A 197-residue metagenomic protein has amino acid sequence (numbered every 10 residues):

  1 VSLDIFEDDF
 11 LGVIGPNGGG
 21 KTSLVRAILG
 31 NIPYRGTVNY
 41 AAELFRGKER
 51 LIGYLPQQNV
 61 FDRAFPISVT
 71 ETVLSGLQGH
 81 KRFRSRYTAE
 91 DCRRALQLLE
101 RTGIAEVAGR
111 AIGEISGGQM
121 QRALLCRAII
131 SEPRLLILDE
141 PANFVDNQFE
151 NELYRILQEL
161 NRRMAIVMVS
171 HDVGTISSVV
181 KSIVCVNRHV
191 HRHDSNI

Functional and structural regions predicted by a protein language model:
I14-P16: The feature captures the beta-strand-to-loop junction immediately N-terminal to the Walker
P33-I52: Conserved ABC transporter NBD signature motif
T88-V107: Conserved ABC ATPase "signature" region
A111-I115, Q119: Conserved ABC ATPase signature
L125-C126, L153: Hydrophobic anchor residue at the start of the ABC signature
L136-E140: Catalytic Walker B motif of ABC-type/P-loop ATPase nucleotide-binding domains
E150-R162: Helical segment within the ABC ATPase nucleotide-binding domain
